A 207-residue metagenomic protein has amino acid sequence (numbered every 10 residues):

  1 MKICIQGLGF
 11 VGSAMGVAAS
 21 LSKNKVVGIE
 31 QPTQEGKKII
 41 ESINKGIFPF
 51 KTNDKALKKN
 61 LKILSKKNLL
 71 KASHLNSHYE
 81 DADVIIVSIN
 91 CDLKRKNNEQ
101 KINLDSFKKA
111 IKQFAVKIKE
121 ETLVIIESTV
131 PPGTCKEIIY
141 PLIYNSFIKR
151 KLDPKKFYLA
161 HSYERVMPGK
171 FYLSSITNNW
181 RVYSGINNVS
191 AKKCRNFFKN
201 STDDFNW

Functional and structural regions predicted by a protein language model:
K2, K25-V26: Residues at the starts of beta-strands that form the adenosine-phosphate
C4-G7: Conserved N-terminal Rossmann-fold NAD(P)-binding element of oxidoreductases
V11: Hydrophobic/small residue at the entry helix of a nucleotide-binding pocket
G16, S20-L21: Gly/Ala-rich phosphate-binding loop of Rossmann-like dinucleotide-binding domains, activating on the conserved
S22, P141-S162, V166-W207: Internal alpha-helical scaffold of NAD(P)-dependent oxidoreductase catalytic cores
K25, Q31-V84, S88-K101, I143-K151: Conserved N-terminal Rossmann-fold NAD(P) cofactor-binding segment
S77-Y79, K117, S175: Structural alpha-helical scaffold elements that stabilize or flank donor/cofactor-binding regions in carbohydrate
L93-R165: Rossmann-like NAD(P)(H) cofactor-binding subdomain of soluble oxidoreductases
